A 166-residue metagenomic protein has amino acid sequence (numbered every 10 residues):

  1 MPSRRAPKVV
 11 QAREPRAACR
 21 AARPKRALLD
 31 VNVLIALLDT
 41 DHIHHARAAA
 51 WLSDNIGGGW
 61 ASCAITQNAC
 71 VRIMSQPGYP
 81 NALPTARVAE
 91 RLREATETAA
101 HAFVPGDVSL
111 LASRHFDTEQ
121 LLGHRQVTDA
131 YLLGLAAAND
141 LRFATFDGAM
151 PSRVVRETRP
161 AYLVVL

Functional and structural regions predicted by a protein language model:
M1-A22, V108-L122, A130-L166: Acidic, PIN/NYN-like endoribonuclease modules and their adjacent C-terminal/linker elements
M1-S62, M74-E90, E157-T158: Short, well-structured N-terminal submotif of metal-dependent ribonuclease cores
L34, Q67-C70, M150-P151: A generic structural signal for short hydrophobic patches within well-formed alpha-helices
T40, A64-N68, E90-L121: Acidic catalytic patch
G59, A100-A102, A161-Y162: Conserved beta-strand segments of alpha/beta enzyme cores
V71-S75, A137: Short, amphipathic alpha-helical segments that act as regulatory/interfacial helices in nucleotide-processing proteins
